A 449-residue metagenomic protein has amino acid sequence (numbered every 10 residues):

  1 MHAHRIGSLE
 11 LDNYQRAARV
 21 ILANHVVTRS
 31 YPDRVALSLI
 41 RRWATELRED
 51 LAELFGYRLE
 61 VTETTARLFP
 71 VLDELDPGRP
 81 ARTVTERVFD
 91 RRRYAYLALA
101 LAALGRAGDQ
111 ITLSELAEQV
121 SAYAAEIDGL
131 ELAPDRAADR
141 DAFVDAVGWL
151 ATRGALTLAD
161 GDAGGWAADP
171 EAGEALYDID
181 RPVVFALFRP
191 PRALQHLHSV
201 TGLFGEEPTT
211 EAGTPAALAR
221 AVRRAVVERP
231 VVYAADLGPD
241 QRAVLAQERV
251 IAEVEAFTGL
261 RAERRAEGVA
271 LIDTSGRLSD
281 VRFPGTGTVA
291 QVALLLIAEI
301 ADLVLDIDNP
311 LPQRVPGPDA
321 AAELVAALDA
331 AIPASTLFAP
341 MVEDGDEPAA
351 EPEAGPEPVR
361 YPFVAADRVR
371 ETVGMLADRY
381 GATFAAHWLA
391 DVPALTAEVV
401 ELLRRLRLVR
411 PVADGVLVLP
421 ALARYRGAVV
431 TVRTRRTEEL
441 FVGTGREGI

Functional and structural regions predicted by a protein language model:
M1-R5, D302-D306, A321-P352, R360 (+1 more regions): C-terminal functional regions that serve as terminal interaction/effector modules
M1-V84, G161-L176, R181-A298, L311-P312: Eukaryotic partner-binding/assembly regions in large regulatory complexes
A18-A36, A107-L132, E228-L237, E357-W388: Short acidic, hydrophobic short linear motifs in intrinsically disordered regions
L22, R91-T112, V292-P362: Positively charged, polyanion-binding regions of nucleic-acid-associated proteins
L39-D50, P134-T152, W388-L402: Short amphipathic alpha-helical interaction segments
F55-L59, V147, A151-D162, F257-E263 (+1 more regions): A short, conserved structural fragment
A100-F185: Internal, well-ordered domain-core segments that constitute the primary functional module of diverse proteins
T157, G161-F204, I272, V399 (+1 more regions): C-terminal engagement modules used by replication, chromatin/transcription, nuclear envelope/ESCRT, and ubiquitin
